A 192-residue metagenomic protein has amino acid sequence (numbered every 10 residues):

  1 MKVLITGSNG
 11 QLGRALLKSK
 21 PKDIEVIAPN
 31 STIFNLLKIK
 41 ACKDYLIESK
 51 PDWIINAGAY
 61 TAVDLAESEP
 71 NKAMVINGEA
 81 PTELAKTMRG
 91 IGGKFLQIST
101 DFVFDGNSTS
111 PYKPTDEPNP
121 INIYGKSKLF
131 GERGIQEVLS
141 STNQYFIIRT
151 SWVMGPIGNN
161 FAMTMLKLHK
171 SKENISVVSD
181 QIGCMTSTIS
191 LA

Functional and structural regions predicted by a protein language model:
K2-P21: N-terminal Rossmann NAD(P)H-binding glycine-rich loop of SDR-like oxidoreductase domains
T6, P29, I54-G58, F95-T100 (+2 more regions): SDR active-site strand-loop-helix element
D23-D44: Adenosine-cofactor binding site in Rossmann-like domains, unifying the SAM/SAH pocket of S-adenosylmethionine-dependent
I39-I76: NAD(P)H-binding glycine-rich loop region in Rossmannoid oxidoreductase-like domains and their noncatalytic homologs
A41, E83-T87, G134, S190: Conserved mid-core alpha-helix of short-chain dehydrogenase/reductase
S68, V75, E79-E83, K94 (+2 more regions): Catalytic helix-loop patch of NAD(P)-dependent Rossmann-fold dehydrogenases
R133-M185, I189-S190: NAD(P)-dependent short-chain dehydrogenase/reductase
